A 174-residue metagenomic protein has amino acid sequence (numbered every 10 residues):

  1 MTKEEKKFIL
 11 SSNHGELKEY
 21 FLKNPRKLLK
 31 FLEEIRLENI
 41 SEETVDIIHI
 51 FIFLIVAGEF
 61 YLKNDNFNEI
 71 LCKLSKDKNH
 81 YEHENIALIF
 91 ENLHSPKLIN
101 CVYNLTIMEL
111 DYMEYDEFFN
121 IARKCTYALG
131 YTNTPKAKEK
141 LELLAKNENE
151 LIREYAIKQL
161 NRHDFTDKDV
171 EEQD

Functional and structural regions predicted by a protein language model:
M1-S11, K168: Extended amphipathic alpha-helical repeat scaffolds
F8, G15-R26, E42-K63, K73 (+3 more regions): Structural detector for internal amphipathic alpha-helices that build alpha-solenoid repeat scaffolds
P25-E38, Y61-D77, S95-D111, T134-K146 (+1 more regions): Amphipathic alpha-helical scaffolding segments comprising HEAT/armadillo-like alpha-solenoid repeats
H80: Glycine/proline-rich active-site loop of Rossmann-fold NAD(P)-dependent oxidoreductases
